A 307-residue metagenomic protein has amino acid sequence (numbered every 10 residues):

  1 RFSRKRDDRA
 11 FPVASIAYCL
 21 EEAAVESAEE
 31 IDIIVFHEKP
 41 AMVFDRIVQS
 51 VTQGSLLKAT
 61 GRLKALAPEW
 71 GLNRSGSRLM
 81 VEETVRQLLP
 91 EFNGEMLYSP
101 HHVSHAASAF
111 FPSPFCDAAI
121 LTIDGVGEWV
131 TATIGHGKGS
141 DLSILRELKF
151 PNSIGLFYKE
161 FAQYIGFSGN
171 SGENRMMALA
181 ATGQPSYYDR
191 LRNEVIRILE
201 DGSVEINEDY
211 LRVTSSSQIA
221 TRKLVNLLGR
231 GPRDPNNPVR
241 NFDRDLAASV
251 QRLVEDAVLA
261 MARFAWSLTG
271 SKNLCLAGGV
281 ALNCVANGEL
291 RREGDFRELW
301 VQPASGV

Functional and structural regions predicted by a protein language model:
R1-V307: Short acidic/glycine-rich loops and adjacent helix/strand connectors that line catalytic pockets where negatively
